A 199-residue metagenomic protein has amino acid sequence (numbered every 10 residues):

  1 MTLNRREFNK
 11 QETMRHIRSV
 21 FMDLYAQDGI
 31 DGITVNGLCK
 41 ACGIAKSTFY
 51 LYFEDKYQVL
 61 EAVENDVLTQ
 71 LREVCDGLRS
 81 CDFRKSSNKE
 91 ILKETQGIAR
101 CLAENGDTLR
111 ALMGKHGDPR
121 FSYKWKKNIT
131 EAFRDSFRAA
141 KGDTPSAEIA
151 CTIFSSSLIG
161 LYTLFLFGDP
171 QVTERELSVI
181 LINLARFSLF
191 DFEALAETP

Functional and structural regions predicted by a protein language model:
M1-D28, G37, A41: Basic, helix-initiating cap at the start of DNA-binding domains
V20, Y52, A62: Residues in the recognition helix of alpha-helical DNA-binding motifs
L24-Q58: Helix-turn-helix
T34-V35, V63-C75: Short, basic, alpha-helical segments at the C-terminal edge of helix-turn-helix-like DNA-binding modules
D76-E104: Hydrophobic alpha-helical connector segments
R84, K89, A103-F133: Short secondary-structure transition hinges
H116-K141, P145-S156: Amphipathic alpha-helical packing segments from all-alpha helical-bundle domains
R134-D135, S156, G160, L164-P199: C-terminal peripheral helix-coil segments that are non-catalytic and often amphipathic
